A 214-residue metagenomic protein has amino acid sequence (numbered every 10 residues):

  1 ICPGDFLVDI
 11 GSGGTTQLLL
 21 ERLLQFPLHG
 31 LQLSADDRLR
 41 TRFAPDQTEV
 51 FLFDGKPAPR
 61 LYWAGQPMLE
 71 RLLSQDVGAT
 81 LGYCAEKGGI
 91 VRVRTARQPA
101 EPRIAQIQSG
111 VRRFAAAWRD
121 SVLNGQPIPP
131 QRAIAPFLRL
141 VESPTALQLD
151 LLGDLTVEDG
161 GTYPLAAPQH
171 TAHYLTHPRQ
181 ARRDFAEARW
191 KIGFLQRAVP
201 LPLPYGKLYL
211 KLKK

Functional and structural regions predicted by a protein language model:
I1-K214: Long, low-complexity, Lys/Arg-enriched
